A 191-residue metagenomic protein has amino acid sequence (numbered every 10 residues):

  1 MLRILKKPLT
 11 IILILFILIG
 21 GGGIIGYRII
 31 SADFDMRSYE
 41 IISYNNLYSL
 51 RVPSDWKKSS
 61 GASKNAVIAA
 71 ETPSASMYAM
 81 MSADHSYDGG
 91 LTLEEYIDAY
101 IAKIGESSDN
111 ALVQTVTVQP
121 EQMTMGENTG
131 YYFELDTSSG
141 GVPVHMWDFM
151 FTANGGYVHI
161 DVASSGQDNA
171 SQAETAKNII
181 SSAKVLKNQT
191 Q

Functional and structural regions predicted by a protein language model:
M1-A75, Q114, E121-Q122, S139-V142 (+2 more regions): N-terminal targeting sequences that direct proteins away from the cytosol to non-cytosolic compartments
A62-T152, Y157-H159: Conserved polar/disulfide-associated segments of primarily extracytoplasmic proteins
